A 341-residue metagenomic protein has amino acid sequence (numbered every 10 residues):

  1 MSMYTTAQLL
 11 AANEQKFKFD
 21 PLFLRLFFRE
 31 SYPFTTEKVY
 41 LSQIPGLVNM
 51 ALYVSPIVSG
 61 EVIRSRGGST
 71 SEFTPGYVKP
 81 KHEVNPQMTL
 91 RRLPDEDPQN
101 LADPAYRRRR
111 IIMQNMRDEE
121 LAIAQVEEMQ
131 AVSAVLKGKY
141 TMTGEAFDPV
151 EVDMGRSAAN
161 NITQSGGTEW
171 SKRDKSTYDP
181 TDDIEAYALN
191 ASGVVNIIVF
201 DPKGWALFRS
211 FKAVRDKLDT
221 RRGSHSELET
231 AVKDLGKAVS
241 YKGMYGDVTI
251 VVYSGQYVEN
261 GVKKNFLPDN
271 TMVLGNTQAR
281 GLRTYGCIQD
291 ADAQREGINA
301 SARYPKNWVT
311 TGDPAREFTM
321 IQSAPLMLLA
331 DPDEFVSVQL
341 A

Functional and structural regions predicted by a protein language model:
M1-L41, L329-A341: N-terminal alpha-helical "arm" segments
M3-D20, F147-T177: Hydrophobic alpha-helical segments and helix pairs
N13-E14, D182-Y187, M327: Short, Φ-rich (hydrophobic/aromatic) sequence segments
P21, S42-P45, A51-P56, G275-N276 (+1 more regions): Pocket-edge structural micro-motifs
E30-P98: Assembly/oligomerization interface modules of large self-assembling protein complexes
P80-S157, P180-D183, Y187-G204, A315-Q322: Long, contiguous amphipathic alpha-helices that act as assembly "spine/axial" helices in icosahedral shell and virion
E169-I198, P202-F211, R215-D219, H225-T230 (+1 more regions): Acidic/histidine-enriched, beta-strand-rich ligand/metal-binding domains
R215-A341: Sequence/fold signature of self-assembling virion shell proteins
